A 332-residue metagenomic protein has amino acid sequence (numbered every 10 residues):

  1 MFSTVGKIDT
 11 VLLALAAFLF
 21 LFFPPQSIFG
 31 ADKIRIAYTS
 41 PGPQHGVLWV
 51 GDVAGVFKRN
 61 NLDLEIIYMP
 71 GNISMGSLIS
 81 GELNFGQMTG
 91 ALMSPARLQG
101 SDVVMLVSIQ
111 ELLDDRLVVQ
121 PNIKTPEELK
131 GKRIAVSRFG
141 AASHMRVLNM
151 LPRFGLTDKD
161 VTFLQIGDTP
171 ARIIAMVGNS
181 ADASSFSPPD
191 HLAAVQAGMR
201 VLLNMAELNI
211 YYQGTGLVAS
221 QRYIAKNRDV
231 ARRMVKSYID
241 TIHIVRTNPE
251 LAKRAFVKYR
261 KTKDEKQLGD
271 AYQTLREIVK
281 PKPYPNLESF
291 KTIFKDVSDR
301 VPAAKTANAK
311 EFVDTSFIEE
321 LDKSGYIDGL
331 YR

Functional and structural regions predicted by a protein language model:
M1-A14: Bacterial N-terminal signal peptides that target proteins for export
V11-P25: Bacterial N-terminal signal peptides
D32-G178, D182-P188, R200-M205, I210-Y211: Short, glycine-/small- and polar/acidic-enriched structural segments that line small-molecule recognition paths
Y38, I109-V119, A197-N227, A231 (+3 more regions): Periplasmic-binding protein-like
A142-T157, S237-D270, K310-V313, E319-Y326: Ligand-binding clefts/hinges and TM-proximal coupling segments of bilobed small-molecule sensing domains
A194: Short helix- or helix-capping micro-motifs that position conserved polar/aromatic residues at function-defining sites
K226-K305: Secondary-structure end/capping motifs
F294-R332: Conserved C-terminal helix/tail region of periplasmic/extracytoplasmic solute-binding proteins
